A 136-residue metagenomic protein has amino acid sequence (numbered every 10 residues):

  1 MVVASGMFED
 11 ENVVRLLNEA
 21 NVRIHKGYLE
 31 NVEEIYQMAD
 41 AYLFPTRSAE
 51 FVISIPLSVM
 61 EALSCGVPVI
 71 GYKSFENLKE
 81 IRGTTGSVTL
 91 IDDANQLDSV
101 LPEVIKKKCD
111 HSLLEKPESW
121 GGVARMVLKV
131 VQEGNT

Functional and structural regions predicted by a protein language model:
M1-N12: Glycosyltransferase donor-sugar binding loop
D10-L29: Nucleotide-activated donor-binding/catalytic signature segment of Leloir-type glycosyltransferases, i.e., the conserved
Y28-L29, I35-A39: Short alpha-helical donor nucleotide-sugar binding micro-motif in glycosyltransferases
Q37-M38, E61-S64: Flexible glycine/serine/alanine-rich "lid" or loop that lines and gates the nucleotide-sugar donor pocket in diverse
T46-M60, K73-E80: Nucleotide-sugar-dependent
S64, P68-Y72: Short hydrophobic beta-strand element within catalytic cores of glycosyltransferases and related nucleotide-activated
G83-N95, E103-K106: Conserved acidic donor-binding segment of nucleotide-sugar-dependent glycosyltransferases
I105-N135: A charged, aromatic-enriched C-terminal amphipathic alpha-helix characteristic of glycosyltransferases across folds
